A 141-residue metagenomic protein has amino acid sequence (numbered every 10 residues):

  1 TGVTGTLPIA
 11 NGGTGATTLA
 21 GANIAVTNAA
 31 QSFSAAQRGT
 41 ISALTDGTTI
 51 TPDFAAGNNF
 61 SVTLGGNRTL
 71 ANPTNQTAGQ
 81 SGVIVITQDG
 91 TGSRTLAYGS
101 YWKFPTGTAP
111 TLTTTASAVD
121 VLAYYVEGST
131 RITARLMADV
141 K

Functional and structural regions predicted by a protein language model:
T1-T40: Fibrous stalk/shaft segments of extracellular and virion attachment machinery
G12, L44-T49, T69, V119-L122: Short small/polar-residue motifs
T27, D53-A55, N75-A78: Flexible, charged surface loops at secondary-structure boundaries
F33-A56: Extracellular beta-solenoid/beta-roll
A56-V62: Short carbohydrate-recognition loop motifs
V62-K141: Acidic, glycine/polar-enriched metal-coordinating patches/loops that mediate binding to polyanionic ligands
